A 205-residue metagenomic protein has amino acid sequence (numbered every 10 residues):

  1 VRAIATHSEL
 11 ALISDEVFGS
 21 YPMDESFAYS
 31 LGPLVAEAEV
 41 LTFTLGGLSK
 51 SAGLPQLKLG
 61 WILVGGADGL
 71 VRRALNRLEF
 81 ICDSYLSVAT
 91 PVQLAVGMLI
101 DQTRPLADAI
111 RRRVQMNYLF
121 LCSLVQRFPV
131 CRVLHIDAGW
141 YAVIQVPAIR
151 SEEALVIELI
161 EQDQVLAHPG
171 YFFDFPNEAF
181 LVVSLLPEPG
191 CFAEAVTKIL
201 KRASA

Functional and structural regions predicted by a protein language model:
V1-L12, F18-L54, G66-D68: Active-site pre-lysine segment of PLP-dependent enzymes
L12-S14, A167-P169: Hydrophobic residues in well-ordered beta-strands that form the structural core
V35-Q115, S123-L124, A203: Conserved core segment of the aminotransferase class I/II
A38, I149, E158-A167, F173-A205: PLP-dependent enzyme catalytic core of the Aspartate aminotransferase-like
G65, D101, Q145-P147, L186-E188: Residue-level recognition of strand-loop junctions within catalytic nucleotide-signaling folds
G97, R112-C122, V133-V146, N177: Conserved glycine-rich beta-strand-loop-beta hairpin in the small C-terminal domain of fold type I
